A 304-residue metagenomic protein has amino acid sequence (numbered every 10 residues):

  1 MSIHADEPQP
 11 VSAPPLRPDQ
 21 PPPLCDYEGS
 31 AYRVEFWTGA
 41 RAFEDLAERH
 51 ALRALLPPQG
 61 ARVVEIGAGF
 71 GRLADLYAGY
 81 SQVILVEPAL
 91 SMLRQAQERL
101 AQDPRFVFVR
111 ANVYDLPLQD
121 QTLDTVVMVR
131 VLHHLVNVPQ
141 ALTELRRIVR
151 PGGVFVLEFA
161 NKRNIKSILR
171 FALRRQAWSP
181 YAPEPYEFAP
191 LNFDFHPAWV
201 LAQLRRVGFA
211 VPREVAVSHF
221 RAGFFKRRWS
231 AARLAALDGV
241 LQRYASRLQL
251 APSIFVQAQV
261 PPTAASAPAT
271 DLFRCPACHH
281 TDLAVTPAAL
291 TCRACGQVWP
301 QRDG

Functional and structural regions predicted by a protein language model:
S2-Q59, R72, M92: Conserved class I S-adenosyl-L-methionine
G60-G69: Conserved class I S-adenosyl-L-methionine
G69-D115: Class I SAM-dependent methyltransferase SAM/SAH-binding core
Y114-V126: A short acidic, Gly/Pro-enriched loop at the edge of an enzyme's catalytic core that lines a small-molecule cofactor
P139-V154: A short glycine-rich, Lys/Arg-flanked "PGG" loop and its adjoining helix->strand segment in the class I
V154-S179: Conserved class I S-adenosyl-L-methionine
R174-A177, A202, P212-P287: A C-terminal cap/extension of S-adenosyl-L-methionine-dependent methyltransferases that defines the acceptor-substrate
W178-W199: Acceptor-substrate binding/catalytic loop of class I
